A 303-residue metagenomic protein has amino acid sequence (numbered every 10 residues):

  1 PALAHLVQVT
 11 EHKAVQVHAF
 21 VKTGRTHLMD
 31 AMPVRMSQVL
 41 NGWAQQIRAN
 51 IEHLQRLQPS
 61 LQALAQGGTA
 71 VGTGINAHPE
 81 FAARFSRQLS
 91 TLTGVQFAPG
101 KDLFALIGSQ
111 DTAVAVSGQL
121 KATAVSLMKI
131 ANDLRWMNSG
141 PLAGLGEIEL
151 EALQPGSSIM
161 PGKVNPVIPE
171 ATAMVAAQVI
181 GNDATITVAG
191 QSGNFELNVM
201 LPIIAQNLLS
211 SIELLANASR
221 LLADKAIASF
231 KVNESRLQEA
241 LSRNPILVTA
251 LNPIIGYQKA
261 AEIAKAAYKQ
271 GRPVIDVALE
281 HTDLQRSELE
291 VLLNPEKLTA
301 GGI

Functional and structural regions predicted by a protein language model:
P1-I303: Conserved, well-structured ligand/cofactor-binding cores
